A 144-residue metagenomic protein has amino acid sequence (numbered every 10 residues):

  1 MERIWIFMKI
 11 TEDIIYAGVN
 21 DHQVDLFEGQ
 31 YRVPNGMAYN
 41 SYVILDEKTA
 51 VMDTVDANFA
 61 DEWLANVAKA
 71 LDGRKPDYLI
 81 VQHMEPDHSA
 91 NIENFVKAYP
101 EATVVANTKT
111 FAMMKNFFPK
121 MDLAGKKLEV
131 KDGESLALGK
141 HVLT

Functional and structural regions predicted by a protein language model:
M1-F7: Short, Lys/Arg-enriched N-terminal segments with co-localized hydrophobic residues within the first ~10-30 amino acids
F7-V67: Conserved beta-strand hairpin/beta-sheet module of binuclear metal-dependent hydrolase folds, prominently
K9-E12, A106-T144: Metallo-beta-lactamase
L26, N91-I92, K115-N116: Short glycine-/acidic-enriched loop or helix-start segments at secondary-structure transitions that form or flank
T49-A50, Y78, H141: Structural motif
N58-V105: Active-site metal-binding motif and surrounding structural segment of the metallo-beta-lactamase
